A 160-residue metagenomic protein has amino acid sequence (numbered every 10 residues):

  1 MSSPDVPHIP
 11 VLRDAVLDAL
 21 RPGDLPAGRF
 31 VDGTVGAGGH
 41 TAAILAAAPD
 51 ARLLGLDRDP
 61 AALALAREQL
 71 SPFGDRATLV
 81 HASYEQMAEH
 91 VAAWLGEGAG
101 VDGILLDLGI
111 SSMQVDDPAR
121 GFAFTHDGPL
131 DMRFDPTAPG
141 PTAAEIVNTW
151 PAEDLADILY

Functional and structural regions predicted by a protein language model:
M1-Y160: S-adenosyl-L-methionine-dependent methyltransferase catalytic core, i.e., the SAM/SAH-binding region
